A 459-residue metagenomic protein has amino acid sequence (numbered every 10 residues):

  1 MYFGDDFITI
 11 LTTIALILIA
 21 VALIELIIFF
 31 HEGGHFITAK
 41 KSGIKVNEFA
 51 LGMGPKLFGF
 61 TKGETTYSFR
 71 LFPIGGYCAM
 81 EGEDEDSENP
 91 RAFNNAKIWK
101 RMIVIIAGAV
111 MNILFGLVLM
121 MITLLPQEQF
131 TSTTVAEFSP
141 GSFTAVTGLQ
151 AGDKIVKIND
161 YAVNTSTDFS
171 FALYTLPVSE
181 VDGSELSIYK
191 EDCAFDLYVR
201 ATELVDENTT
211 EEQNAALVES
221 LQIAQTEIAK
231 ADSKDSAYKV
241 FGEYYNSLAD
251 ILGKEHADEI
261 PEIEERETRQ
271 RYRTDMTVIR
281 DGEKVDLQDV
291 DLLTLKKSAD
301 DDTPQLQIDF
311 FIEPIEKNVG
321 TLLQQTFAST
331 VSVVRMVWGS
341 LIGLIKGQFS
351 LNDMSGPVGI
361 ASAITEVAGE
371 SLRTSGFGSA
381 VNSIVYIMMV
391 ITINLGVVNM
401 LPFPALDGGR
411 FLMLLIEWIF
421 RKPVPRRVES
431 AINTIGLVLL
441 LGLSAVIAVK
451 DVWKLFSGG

Functional and structural regions predicted by a protein language model:
Y2-F7, A96, Y198, D206-E207 (+4 more regions): Functional transmembrane alpha-helices
A15-E88, V398-F420: Small-residue-rich helix-interface/hinge motifs
H31, F69, T144, G152-I155 (+6 more regions): Terminal peptide-recognition signature
K41, S68, F72-P140, G442: Internal alpha-helical transmembrane segments
M102-S139, F169-T175, V181-E185, K190-V205 (+2 more regions): PDZ/PDZ-like peptide-tail recognition elements
T123-K157, Y161-T165, L204-D232: PDZ/PDZ-like domain segments forming the peptide/carboxylate-binding groove, activating on the N-terminal beta-strands
F143-K154, A172-S179, F241, E265-T268: A short glycine-leucine-enriched loop at secondary-structure breakpoints that most characteristically corresponds
N433-D451: Final/C-terminal transmembrane alpha-helix of multipass membrane proteins
